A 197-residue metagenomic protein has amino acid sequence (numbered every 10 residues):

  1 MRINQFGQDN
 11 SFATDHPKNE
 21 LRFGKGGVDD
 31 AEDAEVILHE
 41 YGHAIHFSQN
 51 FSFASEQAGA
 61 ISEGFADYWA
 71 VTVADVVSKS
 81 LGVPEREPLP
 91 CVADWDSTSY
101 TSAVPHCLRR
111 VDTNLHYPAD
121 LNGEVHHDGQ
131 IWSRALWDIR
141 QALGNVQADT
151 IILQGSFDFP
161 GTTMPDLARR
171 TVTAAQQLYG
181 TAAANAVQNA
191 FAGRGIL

Functional and structural regions predicted by a protein language model:
M1-L38, H46-L197: Zinc-dependent metallohydrolase catalytic domains
G42: Catalytic-domain carbohydrate-binding cleft regions of carbohydrate-active enzymes
